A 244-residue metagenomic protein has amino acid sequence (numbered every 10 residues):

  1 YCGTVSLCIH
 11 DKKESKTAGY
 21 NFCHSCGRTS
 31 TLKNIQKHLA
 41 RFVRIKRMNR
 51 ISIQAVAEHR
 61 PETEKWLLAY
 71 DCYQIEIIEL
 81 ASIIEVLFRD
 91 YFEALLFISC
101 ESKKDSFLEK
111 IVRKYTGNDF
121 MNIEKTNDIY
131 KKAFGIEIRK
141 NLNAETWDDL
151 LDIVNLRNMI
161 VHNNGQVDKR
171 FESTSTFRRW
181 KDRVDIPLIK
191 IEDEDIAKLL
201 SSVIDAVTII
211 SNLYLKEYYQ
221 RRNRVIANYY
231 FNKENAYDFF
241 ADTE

Functional and structural regions predicted by a protein language model:
Y1, K13, L96-D185: Flexible secondary-structure boundary motifs
Y1-R44, Q166-E244: Polyanionic, low-complexity intrinsically disordered segments
S25-S30, W66-Y70, F107-R113: Short, charged, low-complexity loops and linkers
N34-T63: Intrinsically disordered, low-complexity segments
A55-I77, K132-E145: A long, hydrophobic alpha-helical segment
Y70-L96, V161: Short, hydrophobic, well-ordered secondary-structure elements
E79, I83, D149-M159, D195-K198 (+1 more regions): Charged, amphipathic alpha-helical oligomerization/scaffolding segments
R89-C100, N212, K216-Y219: Perimembrane helix-loop junctions in membrane proteins
